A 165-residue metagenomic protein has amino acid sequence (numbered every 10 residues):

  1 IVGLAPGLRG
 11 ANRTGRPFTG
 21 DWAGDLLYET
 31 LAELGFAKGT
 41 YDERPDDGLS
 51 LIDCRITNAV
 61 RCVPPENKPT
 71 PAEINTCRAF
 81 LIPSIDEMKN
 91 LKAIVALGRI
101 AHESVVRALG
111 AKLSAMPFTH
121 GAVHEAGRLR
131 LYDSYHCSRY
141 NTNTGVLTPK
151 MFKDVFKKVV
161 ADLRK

Functional and structural regions predicted by a protein language model:
I1-F118, A122-K165: A polyanion-binding, active-site-adjacent surface
